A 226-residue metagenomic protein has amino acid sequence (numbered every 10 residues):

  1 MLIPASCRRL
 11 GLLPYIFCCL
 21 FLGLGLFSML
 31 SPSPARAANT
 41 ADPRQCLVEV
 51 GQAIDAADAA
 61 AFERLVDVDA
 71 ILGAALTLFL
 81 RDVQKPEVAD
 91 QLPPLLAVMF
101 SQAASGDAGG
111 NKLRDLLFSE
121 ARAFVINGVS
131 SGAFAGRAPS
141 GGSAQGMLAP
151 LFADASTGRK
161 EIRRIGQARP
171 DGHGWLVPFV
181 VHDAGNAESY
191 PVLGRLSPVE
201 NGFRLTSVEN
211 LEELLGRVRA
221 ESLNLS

Functional and structural regions predicted by a protein language model:
M1-L10: N-terminal secretory signal peptides that target proteins for export/translocation
I3, M29-L30, L151: Short, aromatic- and cysteine-enriched interfacial helices/patches that mediate contacts at lipid membranes
S6, F17-C18, Q45: The N-terminal extracellular segments of secreted preproproteins, especially immediately downstream of signal
R9, L20-F21, V48: Residue-level detector of bioactive/disordered segments in secreted/extracellular proteins and virion assembly
Y15-S28: Bacterial N-terminal signal peptides
L30-D90, P94-Q102: Short, low-complexity N-terminal intrinsically disordered segments enriched in polar/charged residues
D107-R159: Acidic, glycine-rich loop-and-strand cores that form catalytic or ligand-binding grooves in diverse globular domains
S143-S226: Low-complexity, intrinsically disordered terminal/linker segments enriched in charged and Gly/Pro repeats
